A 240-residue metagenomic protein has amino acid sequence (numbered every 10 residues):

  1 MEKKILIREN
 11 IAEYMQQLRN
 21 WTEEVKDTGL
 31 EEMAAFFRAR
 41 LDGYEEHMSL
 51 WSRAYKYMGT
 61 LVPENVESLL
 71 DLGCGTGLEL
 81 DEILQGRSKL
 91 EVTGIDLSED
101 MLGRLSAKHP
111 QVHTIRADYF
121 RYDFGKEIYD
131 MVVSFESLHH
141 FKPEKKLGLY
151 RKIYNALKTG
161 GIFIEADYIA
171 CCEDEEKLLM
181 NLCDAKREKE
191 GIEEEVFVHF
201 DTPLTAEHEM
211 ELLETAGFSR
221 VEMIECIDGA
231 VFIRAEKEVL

Functional and structural regions predicted by a protein language model:
M1-T28: N-terminal auxiliary segments of SAM/dcSAM-dependent transferases
V25-S52: Class I SAM-dependent methyltransferase Rossmann-like catalytic core, especially the SAM/SAH-binding loop
L50-N65: Conserved alpha-helix/loop element of class I SAM-dependent methyltransferases that forms part of the SAM/SAH-binding
L70, T76-R121: Class I SAM-dependent methyltransferase SAM/SAH-binding core
V133: A conserved beta-strand element that flanks and buttresses the S-adenosyl-L-methionine
G148-T159: A short glycine-rich, Lys/Arg-flanked "PGG" loop and its adjoining helix->strand segment in the class I
A166-A216, E222: C-terminal alpha-helical "lid/dimerization" subdomain adjacent to the S-adenosyl-L-methionine
A216-L240: Core SAM-dependent methyltransferase catalytic element
